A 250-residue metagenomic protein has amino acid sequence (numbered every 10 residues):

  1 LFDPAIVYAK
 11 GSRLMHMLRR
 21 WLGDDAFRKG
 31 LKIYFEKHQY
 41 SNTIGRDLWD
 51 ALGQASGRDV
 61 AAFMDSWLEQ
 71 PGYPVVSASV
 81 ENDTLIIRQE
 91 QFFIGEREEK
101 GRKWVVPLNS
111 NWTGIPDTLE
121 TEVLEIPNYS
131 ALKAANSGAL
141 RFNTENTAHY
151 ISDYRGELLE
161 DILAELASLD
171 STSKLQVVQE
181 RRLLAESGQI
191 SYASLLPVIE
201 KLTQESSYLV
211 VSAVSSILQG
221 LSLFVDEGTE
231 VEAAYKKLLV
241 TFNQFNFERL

Functional and structural regions predicted by a protein language model:
L1-I6, G11-M17, D24-R28, E36-L250: Non-catalytic accessory/interaction domains
